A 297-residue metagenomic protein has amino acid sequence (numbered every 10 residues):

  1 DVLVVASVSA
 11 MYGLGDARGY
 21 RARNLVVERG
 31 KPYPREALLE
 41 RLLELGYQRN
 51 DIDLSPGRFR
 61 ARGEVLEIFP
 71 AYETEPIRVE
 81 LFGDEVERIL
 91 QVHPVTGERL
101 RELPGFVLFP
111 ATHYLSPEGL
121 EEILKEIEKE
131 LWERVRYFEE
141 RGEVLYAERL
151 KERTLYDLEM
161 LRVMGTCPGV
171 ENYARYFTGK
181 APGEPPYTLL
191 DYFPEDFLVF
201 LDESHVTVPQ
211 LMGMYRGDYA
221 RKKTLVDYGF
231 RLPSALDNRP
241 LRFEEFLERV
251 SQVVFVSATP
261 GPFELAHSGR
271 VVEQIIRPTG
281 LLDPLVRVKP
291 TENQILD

Functional and structural regions predicted by a protein language model:
D1-D297: ASCE RecA-like P-loop NTPase motor cores that couple ATP hydrolysis to mechanical translocation on nucleic acids
